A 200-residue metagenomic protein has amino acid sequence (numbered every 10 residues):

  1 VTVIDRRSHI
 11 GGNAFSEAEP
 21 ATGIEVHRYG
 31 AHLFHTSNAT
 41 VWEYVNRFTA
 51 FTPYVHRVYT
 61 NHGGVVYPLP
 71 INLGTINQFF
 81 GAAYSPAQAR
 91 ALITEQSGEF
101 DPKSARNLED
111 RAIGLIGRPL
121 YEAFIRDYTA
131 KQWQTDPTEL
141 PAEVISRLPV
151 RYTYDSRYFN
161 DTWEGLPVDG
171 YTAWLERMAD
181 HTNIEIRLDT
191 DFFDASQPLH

Functional and structural regions predicted by a protein language model:
V1-P20: Glycine-rich FAD pyrophosphate-binding loop
T2, T52, E185-D189: General small-molecule cofactor/ligand-binding pocket signal
I4-R6, F34-S37, D169, L188-T190: Short His-Asn-centered micro-motif
G11-G12, T22-E25, Y29, D189-H200: Central helical "cap/lid" subdomain
F15-A18, W42, N46, E176-N183: Class I S-adenosyl-L-methionine
A21-G98: Dinucleotide-binding Rossmann-like beta1-alpha1 core, especially the glycine-rich loop that anchors the ADP
G63-P68, L73-L199: Active-site/ligand-binding neighborhood in enzyme catalytic cores
